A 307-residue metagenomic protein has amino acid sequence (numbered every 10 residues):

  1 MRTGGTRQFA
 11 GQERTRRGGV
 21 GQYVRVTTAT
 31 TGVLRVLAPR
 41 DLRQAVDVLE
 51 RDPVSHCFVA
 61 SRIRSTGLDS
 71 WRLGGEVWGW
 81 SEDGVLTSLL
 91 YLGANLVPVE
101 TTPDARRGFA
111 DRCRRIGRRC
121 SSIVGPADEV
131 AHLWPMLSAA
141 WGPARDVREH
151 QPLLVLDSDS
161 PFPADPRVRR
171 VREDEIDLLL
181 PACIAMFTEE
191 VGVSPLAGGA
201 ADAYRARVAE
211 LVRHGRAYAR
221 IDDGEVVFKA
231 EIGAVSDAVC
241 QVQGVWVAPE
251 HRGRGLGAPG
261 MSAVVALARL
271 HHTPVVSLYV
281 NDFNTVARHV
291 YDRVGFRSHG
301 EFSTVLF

Functional and structural regions predicted by a protein language model:
R2, G11, R16-Y23, E82-T87 (+2 more regions): Acyl-donor-binding surface of acyltransferase catalytic domains
G19-V59, S160-A197: Short amphipathic alpha-helix that is part of the acyltransferase structural core
G32, L37, D47-P53, A60-R118 (+2 more regions): Conserved donor-binding loop and adjoining core beta-sheet/short helix segment in diverse acyl/aminoacyl transferases
E82-G84, Y91-L96, V191-G192, G199-Q243: Acetyl-CoA-dependent GNAT
D104-R112, G244-P249, G253-L270, R288-R293: Conserved acetyl-CoA-binding loop-helix of GNAT-fold acetyltransferases
R118-P126, A268-Y279: Conserved GNAT acetyl-CoA-binding A-motif
V124-V130, L278-R288, V305-F307: Conserved beta-strand-loop-alpha-helix junction that forms the acyl-donor binding cleft
A139-R145, D292-E301: Conserved acetyl-CoA-binding loop of GNAT-fold acetyltransferases
